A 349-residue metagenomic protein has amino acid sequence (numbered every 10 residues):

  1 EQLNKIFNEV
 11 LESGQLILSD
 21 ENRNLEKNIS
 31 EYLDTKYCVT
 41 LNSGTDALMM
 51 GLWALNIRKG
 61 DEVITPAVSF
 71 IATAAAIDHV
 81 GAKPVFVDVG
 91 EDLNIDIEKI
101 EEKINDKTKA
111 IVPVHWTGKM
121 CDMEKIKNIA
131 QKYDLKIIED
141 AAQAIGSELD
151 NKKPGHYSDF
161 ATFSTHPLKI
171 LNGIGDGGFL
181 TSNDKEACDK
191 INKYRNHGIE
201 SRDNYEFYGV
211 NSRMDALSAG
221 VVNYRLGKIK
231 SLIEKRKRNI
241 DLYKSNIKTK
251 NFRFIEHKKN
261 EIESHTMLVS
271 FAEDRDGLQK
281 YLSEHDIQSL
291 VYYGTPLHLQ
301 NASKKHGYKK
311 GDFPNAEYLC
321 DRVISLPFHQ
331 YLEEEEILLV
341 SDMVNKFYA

Functional and structural regions predicted by a protein language model:
E1-Q15, P327: N-terminal "arm"/small-domain region of PLP-dependent enzymes with the aminotransferase-like
Q15-E62, A76-V80, F86, K152: Phosphate-binding glycine-rich loop
N22-N28, Y32-K36, E98, A110-V114 (+3 more regions): PLP-dependent aminotransferase class I/II
M49-N105, A110-V112: Conserved PLP-anchoring active-site segment centered on the Schiff-base-forming lysine
A75-I77, I129, I170, L217: Hydrophobic/aromatic ligand-binding patch that stacks against planar heteroaromatic rings of cofactors or nucleotides
V80, K132-Y133, H285: Helix C-cap/helix->beta junction micro-motif
D92-G173, F179-T181: Active-site phosphate-binding strand-loop segment of PLP-dependent enzymes
